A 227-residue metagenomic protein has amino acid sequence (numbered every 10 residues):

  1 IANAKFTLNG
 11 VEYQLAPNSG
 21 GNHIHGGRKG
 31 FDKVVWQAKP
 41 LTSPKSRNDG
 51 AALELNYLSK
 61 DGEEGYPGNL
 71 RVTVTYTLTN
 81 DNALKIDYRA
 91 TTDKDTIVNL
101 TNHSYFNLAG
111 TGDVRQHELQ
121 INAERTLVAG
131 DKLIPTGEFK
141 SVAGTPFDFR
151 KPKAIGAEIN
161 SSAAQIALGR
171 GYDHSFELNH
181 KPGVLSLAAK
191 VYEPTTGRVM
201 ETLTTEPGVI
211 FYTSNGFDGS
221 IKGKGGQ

Functional and structural regions predicted by a protein language model:
I1-Q227: An exposed, glycine/acidic-rich loop-and-rim segment of catalytic or binding clefts
